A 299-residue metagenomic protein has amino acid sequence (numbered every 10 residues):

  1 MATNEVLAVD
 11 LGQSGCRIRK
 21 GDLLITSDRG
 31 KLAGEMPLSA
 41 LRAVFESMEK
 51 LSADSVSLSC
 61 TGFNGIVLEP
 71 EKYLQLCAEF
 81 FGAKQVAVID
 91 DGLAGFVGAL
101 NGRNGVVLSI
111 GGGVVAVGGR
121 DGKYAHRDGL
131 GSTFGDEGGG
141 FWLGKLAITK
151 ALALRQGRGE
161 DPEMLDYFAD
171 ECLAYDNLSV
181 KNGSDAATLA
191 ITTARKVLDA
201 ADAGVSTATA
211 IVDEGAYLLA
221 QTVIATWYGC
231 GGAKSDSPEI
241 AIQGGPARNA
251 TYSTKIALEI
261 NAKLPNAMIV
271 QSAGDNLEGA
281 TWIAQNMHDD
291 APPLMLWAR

Functional and structural regions predicted by a protein language model:
M1-A2, A83-V107, G122-K123, W282-I283: Conserved phosphate-binding catalytic cores of ATP/NTP-utilizing and phosphoryl-transfer enzymes
M1-S55, A99-N104, I148-R299: ATP-binding/phosphotransfer module of carbohydrate and carboxylate kinases, centering on a glycine-rich
R29-L32, E46-V88, G98-L100: Short beta-strand-loop/turn "lid" adjacent to the catalytic site in phosphate-handling enzymes
L58, G92-A99, G112-A116: Small-residue-enriched, tightly packed secondary-structure blocks
V67-E71, G140, S253-T254: Conserved strand-to-helix beginnings and helix N-cap segments that scaffold or border functional pockets
C77-Q85, Y124-G131, L258-M268: Glycine/charged-rich beta-loop-alpha catalytic/anionic-binding loops adjacent to active sites
V86-A94, S109-I110, E137, M268-E278: Active-site nucleophile and cofactor-binding loops and adjacent substrate-binding regions of central metabolic enzymes
R103-L154: Glycine-rich phosphate-binding loop of actin/hexokinase-like ATP-binding domains
